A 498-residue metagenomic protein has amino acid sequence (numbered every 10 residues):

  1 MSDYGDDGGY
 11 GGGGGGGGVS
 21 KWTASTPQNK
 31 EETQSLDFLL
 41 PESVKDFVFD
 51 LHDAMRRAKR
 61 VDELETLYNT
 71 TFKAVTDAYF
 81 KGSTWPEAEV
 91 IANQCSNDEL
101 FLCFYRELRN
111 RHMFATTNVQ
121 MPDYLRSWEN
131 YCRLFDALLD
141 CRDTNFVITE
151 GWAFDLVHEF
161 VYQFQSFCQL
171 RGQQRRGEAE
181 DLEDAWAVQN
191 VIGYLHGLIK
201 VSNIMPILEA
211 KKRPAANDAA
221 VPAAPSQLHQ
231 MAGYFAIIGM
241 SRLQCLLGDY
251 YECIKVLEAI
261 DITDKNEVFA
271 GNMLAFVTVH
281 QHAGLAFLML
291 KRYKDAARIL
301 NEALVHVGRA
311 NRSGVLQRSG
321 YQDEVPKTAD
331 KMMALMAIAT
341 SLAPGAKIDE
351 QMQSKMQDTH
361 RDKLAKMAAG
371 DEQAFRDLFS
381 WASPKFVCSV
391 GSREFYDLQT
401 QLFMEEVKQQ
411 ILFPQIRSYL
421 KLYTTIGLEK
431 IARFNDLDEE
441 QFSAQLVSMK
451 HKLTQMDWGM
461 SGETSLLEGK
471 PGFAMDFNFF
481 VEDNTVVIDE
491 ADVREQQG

Functional and structural regions predicted by a protein language model:
M1-G498: Extended alpha-helical scaffold regions
